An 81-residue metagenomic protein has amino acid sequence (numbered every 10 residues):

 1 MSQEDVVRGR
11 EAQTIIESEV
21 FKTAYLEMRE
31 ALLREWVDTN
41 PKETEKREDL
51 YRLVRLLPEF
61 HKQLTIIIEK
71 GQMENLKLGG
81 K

Functional and structural regions predicted by a protein language model:
M1-S2, K42: Hydrophobic alpha-helical segments with strong N-terminal bias
S2-E35, E74: N-terminal acidic leader/helix
T23-T65: Amphipathic, hydrophobic secondary-structure cores in small proteins
E74-K81: Long amphipathic alpha-helical coiled-coil segments
